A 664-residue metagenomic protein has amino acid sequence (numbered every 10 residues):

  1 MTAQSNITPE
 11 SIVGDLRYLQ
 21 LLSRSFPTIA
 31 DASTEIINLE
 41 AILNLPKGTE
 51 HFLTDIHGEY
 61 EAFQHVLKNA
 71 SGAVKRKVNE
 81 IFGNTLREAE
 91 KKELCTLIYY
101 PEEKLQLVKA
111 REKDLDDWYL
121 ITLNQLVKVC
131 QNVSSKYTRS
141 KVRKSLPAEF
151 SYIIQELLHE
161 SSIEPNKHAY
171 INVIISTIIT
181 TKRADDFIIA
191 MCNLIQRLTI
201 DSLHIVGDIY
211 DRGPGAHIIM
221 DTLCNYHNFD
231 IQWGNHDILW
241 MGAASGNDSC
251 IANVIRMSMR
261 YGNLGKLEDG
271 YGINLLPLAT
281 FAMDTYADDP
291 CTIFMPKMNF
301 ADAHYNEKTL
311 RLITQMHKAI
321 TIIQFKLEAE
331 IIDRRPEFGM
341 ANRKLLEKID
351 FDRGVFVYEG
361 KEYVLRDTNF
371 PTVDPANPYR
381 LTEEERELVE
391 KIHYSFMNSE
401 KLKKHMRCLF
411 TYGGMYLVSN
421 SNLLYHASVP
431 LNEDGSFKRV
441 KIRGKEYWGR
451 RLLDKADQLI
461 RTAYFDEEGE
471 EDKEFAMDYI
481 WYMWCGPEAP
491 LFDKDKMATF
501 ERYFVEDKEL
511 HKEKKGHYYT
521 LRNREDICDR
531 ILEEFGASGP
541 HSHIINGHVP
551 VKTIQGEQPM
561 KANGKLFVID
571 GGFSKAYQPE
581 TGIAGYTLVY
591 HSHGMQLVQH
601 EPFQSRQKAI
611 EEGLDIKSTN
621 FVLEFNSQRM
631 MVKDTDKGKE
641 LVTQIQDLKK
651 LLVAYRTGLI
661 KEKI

Functional and structural regions predicted by a protein language model:
T2-I664: Feature recognizes metal-dependent phosphohydrolase scaffolds
